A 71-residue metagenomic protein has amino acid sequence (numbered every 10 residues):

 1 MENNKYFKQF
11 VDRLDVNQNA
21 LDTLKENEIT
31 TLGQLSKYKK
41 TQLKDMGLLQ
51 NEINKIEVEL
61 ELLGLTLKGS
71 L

Functional and structural regions predicted by a protein language model:
M1-L71: Compact, charge-rich alpha-helical regulatory domains located at protein termini
